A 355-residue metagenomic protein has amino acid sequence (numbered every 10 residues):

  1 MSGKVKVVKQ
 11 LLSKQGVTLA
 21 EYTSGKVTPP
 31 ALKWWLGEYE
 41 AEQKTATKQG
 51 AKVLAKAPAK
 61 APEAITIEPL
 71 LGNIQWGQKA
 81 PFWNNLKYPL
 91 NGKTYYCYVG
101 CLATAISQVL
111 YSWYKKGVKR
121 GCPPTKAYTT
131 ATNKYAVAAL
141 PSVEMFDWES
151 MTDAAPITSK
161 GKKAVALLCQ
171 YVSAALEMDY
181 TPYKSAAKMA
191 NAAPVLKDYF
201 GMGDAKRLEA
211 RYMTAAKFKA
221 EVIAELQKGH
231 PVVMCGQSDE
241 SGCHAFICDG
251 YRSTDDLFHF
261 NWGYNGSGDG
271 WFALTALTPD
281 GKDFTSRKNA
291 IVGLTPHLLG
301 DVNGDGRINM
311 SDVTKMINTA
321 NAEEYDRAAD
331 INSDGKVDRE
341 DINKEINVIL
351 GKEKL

Functional and structural regions predicted by a protein language model:
S2-Q75, Q227, E240-G242, Y251-V302: Cys-His-centered catalytic/binding microenvironment captured across papain-like cysteine peptidases and homologous
K9-L11, G16-S185: Active-site-adjacent structural segments surrounding the nucleophilic cysteine of cysteine proteases and isopeptidases
Y95-V99, P182-A186, D301-R307, A329-D338: A glycine-rich, coil/turn loop motif that links secondary-structure elements
C97, L102-V109, K188, A192-L196 (+4 more regions): Stable alpha-helical elements in mature extracytoplasmic
T104-K116, D198-Y199, E225, T319 (+1 more regions): Structured segments of extracytoplasmic/periplasmic soluble domains in secreted or envelope-associated proteins
S107, V302-Y325, D334-L355: Alpha-helical segments with a strong preference for the paired helices of cellulosomal dockerin domains
P194, D198-N261: Active-site-adjacent substructure of cysteine-protease-like catalytic cores
